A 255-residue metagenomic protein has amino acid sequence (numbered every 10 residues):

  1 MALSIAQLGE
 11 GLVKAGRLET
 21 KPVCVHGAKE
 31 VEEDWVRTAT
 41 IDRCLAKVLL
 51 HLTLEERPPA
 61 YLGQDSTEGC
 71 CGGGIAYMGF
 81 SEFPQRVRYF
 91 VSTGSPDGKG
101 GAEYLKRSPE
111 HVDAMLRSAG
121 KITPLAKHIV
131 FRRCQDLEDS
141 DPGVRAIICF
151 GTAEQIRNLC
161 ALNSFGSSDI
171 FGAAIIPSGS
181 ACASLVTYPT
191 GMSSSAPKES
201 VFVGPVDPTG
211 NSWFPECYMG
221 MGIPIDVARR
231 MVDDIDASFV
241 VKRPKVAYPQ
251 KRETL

Functional and structural regions predicted by a protein language model:
L3-L255: Acidic, serine/proline-rich low-complexity intrinsically disordered regions
